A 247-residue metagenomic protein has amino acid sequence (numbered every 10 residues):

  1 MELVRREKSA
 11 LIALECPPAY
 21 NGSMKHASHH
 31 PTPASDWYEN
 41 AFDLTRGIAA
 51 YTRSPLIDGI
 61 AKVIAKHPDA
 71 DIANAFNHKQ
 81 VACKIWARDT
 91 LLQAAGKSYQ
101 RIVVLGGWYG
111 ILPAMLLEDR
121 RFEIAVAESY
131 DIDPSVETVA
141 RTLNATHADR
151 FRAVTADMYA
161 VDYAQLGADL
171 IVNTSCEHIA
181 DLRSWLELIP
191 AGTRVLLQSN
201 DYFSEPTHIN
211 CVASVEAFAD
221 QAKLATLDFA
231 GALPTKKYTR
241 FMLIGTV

Functional and structural regions predicted by a protein language model:
K25-K97: S-adenosyl-L-methionine
S98-Y109: Conserved class I S-adenosyl-L-methionine
Y109-F122: Conserved SAM-binding loop of SAM-dependent methyltransferases across substrates and taxa, primarily the Class I
I124-Y130: Short beta-strand element of Class I
I132-S135: Conserved SAM/SAH-binding beta-strand->alpha-helix loop
T138-Q165: S-adenosyl-L-methionine
A168-L182: A short SAM/SAH-binding and catalytic strip from SAM-dependent methyltransferases
L182-R240: C-terminal substrate-binding/active-site "lid" region of AdoMet-derived donor-dependent transferases
